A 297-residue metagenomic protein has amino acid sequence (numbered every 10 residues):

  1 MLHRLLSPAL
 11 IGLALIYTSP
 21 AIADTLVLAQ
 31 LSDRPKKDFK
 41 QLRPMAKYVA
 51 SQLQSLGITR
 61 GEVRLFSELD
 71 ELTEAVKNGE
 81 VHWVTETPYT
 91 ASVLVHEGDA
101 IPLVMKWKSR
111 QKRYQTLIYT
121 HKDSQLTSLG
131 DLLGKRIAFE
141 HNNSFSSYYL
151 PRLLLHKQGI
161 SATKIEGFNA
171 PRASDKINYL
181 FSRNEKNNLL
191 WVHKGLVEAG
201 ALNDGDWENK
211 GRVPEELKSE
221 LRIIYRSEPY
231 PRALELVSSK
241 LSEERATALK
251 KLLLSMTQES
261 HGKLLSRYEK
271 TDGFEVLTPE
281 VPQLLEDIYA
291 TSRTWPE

Functional and structural regions predicted by a protein language model:
M1-A9: Bacterial N-terminal signal peptides that target proteins for export
T18-S19: N-terminal signal peptide c-region/cleavage motif recognized by signal peptidases
D24-Q52, Y114-R183, N187-L189, K263: Bilobed "Venus flytrap"/periplasmic-binding protein-like clamshell domains and structurally analogous long
D24-S32, A100, V104-T120, R172-D175 (+2 more regions): Periplasmic-binding protein-like
D24-S92: Extracytoplasmic small-molecule ligand-binding "clamshell" domains of the periplasmic binding protein/Venus flytrap
F66, E74-D131, N142-N143, P151-L153 (+1 more regions): Acidic, polar ligand-binding/catalytic clefts
K77-E86, K135-I137, K176, N184 (+1 more regions): Alpha-to-beta junction loops
T85-G98, P151-K157, L190-S219: A ligand-binding cleft/hinge motif common to bilobed small-molecule-binding domains
